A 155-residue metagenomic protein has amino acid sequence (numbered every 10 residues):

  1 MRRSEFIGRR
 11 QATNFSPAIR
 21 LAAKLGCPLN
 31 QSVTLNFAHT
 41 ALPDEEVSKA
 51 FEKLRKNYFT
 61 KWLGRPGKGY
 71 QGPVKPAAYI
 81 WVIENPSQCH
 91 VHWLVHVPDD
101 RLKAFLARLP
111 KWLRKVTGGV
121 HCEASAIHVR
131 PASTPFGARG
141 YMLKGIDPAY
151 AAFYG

Functional and structural regions predicted by a protein language model:
M1-Q31, H39-E52, P98-G155: Catalytic "initiation/cleavage/transfer" segments centered on a nucleophilic residue and adjacent nucleic-acid-engaging
K24-L25, Q71-P73, I83-N85: Short, conserved, surface-exposed binding loops centered on an aromatic residue
E45-P76, I80: Surface-exposed, low-hydrophobicity interaction/linker segments
P76-D100: Histidine-centered divalent-metal-coordination microenvironment in nucleic-acid enzymes
